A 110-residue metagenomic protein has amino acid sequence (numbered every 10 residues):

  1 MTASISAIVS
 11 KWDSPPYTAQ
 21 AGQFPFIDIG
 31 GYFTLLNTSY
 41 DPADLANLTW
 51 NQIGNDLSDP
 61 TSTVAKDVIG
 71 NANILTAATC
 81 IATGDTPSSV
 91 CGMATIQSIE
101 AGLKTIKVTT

Functional and structural regions predicted by a protein language model:
M1-L103: Thiol/selenol-based redox catalytic cores and closely related redox-interacting motifs
V108-T110: Short, solvent-exposed mixed-charge patches
